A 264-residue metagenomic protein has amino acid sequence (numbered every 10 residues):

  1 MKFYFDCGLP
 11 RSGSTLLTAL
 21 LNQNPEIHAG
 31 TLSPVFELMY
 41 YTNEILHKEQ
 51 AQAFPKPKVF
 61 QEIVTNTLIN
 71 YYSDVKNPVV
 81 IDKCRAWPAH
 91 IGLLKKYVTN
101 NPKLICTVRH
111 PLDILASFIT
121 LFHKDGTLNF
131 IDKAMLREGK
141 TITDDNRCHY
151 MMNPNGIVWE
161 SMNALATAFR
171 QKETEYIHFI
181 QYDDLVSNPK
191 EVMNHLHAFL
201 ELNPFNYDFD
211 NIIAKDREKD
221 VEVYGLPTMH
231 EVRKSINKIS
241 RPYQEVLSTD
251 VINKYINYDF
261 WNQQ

Functional and structural regions predicted by a protein language model:
M1-L68, D74, K215-E222, L226: PAPS-dependent sulfotransferase catalytic core
M1-Y4, I142-N155, N163, T167-Q171 (+2 more regions): PAPS-dependent sulfotransferases, especially Golgi type II membrane carbohydrate sulfotransferases
D6-G8, T31, V80-K83, C106-V108 (+1 more regions): Short beta-strand segments
G13-I27, L94-T99, F179-P204: PAPS/PAP-binding and catalytic site of the sulfotransferase fold
T15-T18, F36-M39, P88-I91, L112-S117 (+1 more regions): Short catalytic/ligand-binding loop motif for oxyanion handling, primarily in non-cytosolic enzymes, centered on
Q61-S73, A116-F199, V251, D259: PAPS-dependent sulfotransferase catalytic domain
L68-L93: Glycine-rich phosphate-binding loop used to anchor ATP phosphates in small-molecule kinases, encompassing both
K83, L94-L121: Conserved phosphate-donor/acceptor-positioning beta-strand/loop module used by diverse small-molecule
